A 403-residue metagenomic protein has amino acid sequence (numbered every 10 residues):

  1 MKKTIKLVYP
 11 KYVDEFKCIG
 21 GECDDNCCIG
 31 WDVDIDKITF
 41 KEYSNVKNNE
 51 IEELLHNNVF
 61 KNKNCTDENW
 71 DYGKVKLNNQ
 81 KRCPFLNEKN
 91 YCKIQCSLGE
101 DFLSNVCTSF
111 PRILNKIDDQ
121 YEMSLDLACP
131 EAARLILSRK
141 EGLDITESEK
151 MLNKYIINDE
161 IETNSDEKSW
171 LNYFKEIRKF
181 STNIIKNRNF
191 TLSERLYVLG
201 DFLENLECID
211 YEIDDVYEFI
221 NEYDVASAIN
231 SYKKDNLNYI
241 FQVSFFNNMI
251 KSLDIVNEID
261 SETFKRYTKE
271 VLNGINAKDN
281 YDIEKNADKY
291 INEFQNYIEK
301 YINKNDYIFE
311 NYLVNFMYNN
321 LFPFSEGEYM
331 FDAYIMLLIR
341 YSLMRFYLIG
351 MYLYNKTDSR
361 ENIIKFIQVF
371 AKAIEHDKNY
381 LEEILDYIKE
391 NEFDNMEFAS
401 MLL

Functional and structural regions predicted by a protein language model:
K3-L7: Intrinsically disordered, low-complexity transactivation/modulatory regions of eukaryotic transcription regulators
E15-V33, K76-I113, D126-A133: Local cysteine-cluster metal-coordination motifs and their immediate loop/turn environment, predominantly Fe-S cluster
C18, S97, E167, L171 (+1 more regions): Short, charged/polar micro-motifs that form catalytic or ligand-binding hotspots
N26, G30-V59: Low-complexity, highly charged intrinsically disordered N-terminal segments that act as targeting/localization
L55-N90: Gly/Pro-rich turn-and-neighbor structural signature
N90, L98-Y197: Internal, well-ordered alpha/beta segment that forms a basic, Gly-enriched binding/recognition surface
L192-L403: Hydrophobic, aromatic-lined core segments that form the binding pocket/scaffold for planar heteroaromatic ligands
